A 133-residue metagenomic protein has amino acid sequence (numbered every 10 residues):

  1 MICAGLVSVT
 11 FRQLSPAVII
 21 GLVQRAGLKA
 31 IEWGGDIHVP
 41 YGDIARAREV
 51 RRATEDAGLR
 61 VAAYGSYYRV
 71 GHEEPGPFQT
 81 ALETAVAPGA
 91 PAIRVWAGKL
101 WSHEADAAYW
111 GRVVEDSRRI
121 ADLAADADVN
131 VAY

Functional and structural regions predicted by a protein language model:
M1-G5, R60-G65: N-terminal small/glycine-rich loop or linker at the start of catalytic domains across soluble metabolic enzymes
M1-P16: Boundary/entry segment of secreted carbohydrate-active catalytic domains
A4, L22-K29: A short, Lys/Arg-enriched amphipathic alpha-helix followed by its capping loop at the start of a domain
V7-F11, G34-H38, Y64-V70, G98-L100 (+1 more regions): Active-site beta-loop-alpha junctions enriched in small/polar residues
F11, Y41-G42, E73, R112: Residues that cap or flank secondary-structure elements
A17, R25, I44-R48, V114: Short, surface-exposed alpha-helical segments at coil->helix boundaries
A17-G21, A30, E55-D56, R60 (+1 more regions): Active-site acidic/histidine proton-transfer and metal-coordination neighborhood in alpha/beta enzyme cores
E32-E55, L100-A105: Glycine-rich, proline-tolerant flexible connector loops at the mouths of alpha/beta enzymes
